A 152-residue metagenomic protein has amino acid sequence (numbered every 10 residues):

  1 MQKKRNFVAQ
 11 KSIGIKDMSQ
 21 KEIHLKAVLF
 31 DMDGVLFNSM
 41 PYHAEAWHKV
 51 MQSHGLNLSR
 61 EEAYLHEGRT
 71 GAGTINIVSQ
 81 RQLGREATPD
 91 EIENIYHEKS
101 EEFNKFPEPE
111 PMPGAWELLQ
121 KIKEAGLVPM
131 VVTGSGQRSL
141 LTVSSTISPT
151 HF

Functional and structural regions predicted by a protein language model:
N6-A9, G14: Short, positively charged and aromatic/hydrophobic N-terminal segments
G14-E62: Active-site neighborhood of HAD-like aspartate-dependent phosphohydrolases
H24, N104-V131, Q137-L141: Short, acidic loop-to-helix structural element flanking the phosphoryl-transfer center in phosphate-processing enzymes
A44, H48, A72-N76, Q137 (+1 more regions): An amphipathic alpha-helix signature
L56-L65, G84-I95, T150-F152: Short, surface-exposed acidic
G68-E102, P113, K121-E124: A metal-dependent, Asp-based hydrolase signature
G136-F152: Substrate-recognition "cap/lid" segment bordering the active-site pocket of phosphatases
